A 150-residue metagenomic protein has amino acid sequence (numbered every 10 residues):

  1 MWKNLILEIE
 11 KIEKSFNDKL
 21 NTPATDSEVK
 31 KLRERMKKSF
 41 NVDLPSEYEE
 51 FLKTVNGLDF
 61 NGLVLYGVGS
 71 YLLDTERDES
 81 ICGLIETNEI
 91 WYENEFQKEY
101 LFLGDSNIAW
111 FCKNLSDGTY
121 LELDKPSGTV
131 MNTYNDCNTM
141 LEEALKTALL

Functional and structural regions predicted by a protein language model:
M1-W110: A surface-exposed partner-binding patch
E89-W91, P126-V130, K146-L149: Glycine-rich loops and low-complexity Gly/Arg-rich segments that provide flexible linkers or classic glycine-based
A109-T139: Segments surrounding the PLD/"HKD" phosphodiesterase catalytic module and close analogs
N138-L150: A short, charged
